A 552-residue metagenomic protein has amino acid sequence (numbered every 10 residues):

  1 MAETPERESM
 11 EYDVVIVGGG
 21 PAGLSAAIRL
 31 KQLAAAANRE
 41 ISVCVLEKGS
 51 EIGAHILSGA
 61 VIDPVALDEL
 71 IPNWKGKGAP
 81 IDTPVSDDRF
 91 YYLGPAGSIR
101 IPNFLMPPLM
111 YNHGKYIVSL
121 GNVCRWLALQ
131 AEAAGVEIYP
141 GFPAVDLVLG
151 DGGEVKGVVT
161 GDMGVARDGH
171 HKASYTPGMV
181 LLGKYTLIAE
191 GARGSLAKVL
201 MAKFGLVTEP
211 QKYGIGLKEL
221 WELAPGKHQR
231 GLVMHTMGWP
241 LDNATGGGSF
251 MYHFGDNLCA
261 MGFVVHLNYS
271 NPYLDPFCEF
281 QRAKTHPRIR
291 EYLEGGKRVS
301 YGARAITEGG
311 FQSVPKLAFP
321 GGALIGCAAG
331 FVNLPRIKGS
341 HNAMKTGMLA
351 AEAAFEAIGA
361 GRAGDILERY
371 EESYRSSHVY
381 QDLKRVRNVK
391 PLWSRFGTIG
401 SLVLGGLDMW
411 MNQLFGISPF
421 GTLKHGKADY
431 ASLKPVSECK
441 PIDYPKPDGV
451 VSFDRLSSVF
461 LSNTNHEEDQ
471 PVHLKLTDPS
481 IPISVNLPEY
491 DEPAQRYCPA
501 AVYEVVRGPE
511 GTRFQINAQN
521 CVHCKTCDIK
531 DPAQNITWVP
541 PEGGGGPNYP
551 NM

Functional and structural regions predicted by a protein language model:
V14-C44: N-terminal Rossmann-like FAD-binding beta1-loop-alpha1 element of flavoenzymes
A22, E51, R193: Conserved Rossmann-like nucleotide-cofactor binding loop
E40, K48-G97: N-terminal FAD cofactor-binding segment of flavoenzymes
G121, W126, Q130-E291, L349 (+1 more regions): Predominantly flavin-linked oxidoreductase catalytic cores and closely associated redox partners
A303-L334, S458-D469, P482-Y497, E504: FAD-binding beta-loop-beta segment adjacent to the flavin cofactor pocket
G330-R336, M348, E352-G397, Q515-N517 (+2 more regions): Active-site-proximal substrate-binding core of FAD-dependent oxidoreductases
W393-V450: C-terminal auxiliary extensions adjacent to catalytic cores
P488-Q519, T526-N548: Iron-sulfur cluster-binding cysteine motifs and their immediate structural context in ferredoxin-like electron-transfer
